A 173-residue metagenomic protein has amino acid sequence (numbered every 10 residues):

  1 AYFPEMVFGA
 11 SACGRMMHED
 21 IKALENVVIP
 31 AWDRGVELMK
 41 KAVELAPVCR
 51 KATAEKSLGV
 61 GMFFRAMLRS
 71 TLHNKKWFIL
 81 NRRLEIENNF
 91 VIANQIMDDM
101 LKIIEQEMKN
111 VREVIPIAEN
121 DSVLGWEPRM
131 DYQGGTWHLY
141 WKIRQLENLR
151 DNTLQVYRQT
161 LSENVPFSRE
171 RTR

Functional and structural regions predicted by a protein language model:
A1-R173: Substrate-binding groove of N-acetylhexosamine-processing glycoside hydrolases
